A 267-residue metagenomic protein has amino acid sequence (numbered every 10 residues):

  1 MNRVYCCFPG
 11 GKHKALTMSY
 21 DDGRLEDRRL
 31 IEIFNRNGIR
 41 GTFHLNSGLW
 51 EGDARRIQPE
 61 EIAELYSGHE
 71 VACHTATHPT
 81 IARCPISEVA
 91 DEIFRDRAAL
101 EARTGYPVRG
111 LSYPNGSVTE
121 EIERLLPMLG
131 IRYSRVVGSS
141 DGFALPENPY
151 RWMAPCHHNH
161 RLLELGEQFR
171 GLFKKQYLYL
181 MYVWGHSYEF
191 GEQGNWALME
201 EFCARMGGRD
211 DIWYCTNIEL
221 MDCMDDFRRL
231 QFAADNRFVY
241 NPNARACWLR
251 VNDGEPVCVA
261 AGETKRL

Functional and structural regions predicted by a protein language model:
M1-R28: Boundary/entry segment of secreted carbohydrate-active catalytic domains
N2-G10, R36-G38, E101, Y133-F143 (+1 more regions): C-terminal domain-boundary segment and adjacent tail
Y5, R29-I33, E61, E121-L125 (+2 more regions): A short acidic, amphipathic alpha-helical/loop segment
T17-Y20, A72, Y214: Generic enzyme active-site microenvironment
R24, N159, Y188-G191: Short acidic, S/G/P-rich loop/turn micro-motifs used as interaction or catalytic elements
N35-R132, S139-C156, Y179-S187: Metal-dependent polysaccharide deacetylase catalytic core of the NodB/CE4 family, i.e., the active-site-bearing domain
I86-D91, L162-L163, Q193-W196: Non-membrane alpha-helical structural segments and their capping/turn regions in soluble enzymes
R161-Q168, W184: A conserved mid-domain beta-alpha-beta active-site/ligand-binding segment of alpha/beta enzyme cores
